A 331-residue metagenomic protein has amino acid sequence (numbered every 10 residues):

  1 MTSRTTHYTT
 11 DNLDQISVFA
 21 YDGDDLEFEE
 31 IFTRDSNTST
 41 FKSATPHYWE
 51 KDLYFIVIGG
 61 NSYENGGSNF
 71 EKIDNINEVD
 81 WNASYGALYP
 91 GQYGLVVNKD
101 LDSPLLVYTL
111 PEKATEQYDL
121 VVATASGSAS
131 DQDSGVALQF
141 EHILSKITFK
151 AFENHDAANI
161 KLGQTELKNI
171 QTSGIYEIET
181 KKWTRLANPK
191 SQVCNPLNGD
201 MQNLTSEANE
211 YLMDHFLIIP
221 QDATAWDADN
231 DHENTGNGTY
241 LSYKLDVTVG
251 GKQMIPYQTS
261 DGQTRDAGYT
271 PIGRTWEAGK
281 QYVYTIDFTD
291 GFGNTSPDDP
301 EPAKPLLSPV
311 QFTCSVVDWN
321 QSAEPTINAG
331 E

Functional and structural regions predicted by a protein language model:
M1, W276, K280-E331: Intrinsically disordered, low-complexity repeat and linker tracts
M1-E166, T172, A187, C194-L212 (+4 more regions): Short, low-hydrophobicity acidic/polar segments
T9-L13, T235-Y240, P305-P309: Glycine-rich, flexible loop segments associated with nucleotide phosphate handling
T33, K72-N75, E177, T259-D266: Short, solvent-exposed coil/turn linker segments
V79, S84-V107, P111-A114, P256-F292: Short beta-strand elements
N169-K181: Short aromatic-acidic-glycine turn motif
T184: Active-site signature of cysteine proteases
L204-E277: Extended, compositionally biased non-globular segments
